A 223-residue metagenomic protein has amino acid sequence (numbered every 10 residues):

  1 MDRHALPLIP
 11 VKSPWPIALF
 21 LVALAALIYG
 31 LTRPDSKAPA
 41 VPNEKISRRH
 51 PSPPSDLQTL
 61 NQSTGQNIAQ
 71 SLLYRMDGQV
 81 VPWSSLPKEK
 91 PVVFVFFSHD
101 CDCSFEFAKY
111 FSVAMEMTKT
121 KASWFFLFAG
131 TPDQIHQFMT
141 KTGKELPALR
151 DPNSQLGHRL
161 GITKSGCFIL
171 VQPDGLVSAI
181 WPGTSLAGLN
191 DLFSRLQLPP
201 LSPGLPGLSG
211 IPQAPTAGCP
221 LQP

Functional and structural regions predicted by a protein language model:
M1-Q70, F193, L221-P223: N-terminal targeting signals for export/organelle localization
N67, K90, T163-S165: Short, small/polar residue-rich loop motifs at catalytic or cofactor-binding pockets
G78, I169-P182: Short, glycine-anchored, charge-dense loop/turn motifs used at functional sites
P82-F107, F111: Short active-site neighborhood of thiol/selenol oxidoreductases, capturing the structured segment around
F105-T142, Q155-H158, P223: Structural microenvironment flanking redox-active thiols in thiol-disulfide oxidoreductases
M139-Q172: Short, internal strand/loop/helix patches that form the active-site neighborhood or redox-interaction surface
L176-P223: Thiol-/selenol-based redox modules, centered on thioredoxin-like and closely related oxidoreductase domains
